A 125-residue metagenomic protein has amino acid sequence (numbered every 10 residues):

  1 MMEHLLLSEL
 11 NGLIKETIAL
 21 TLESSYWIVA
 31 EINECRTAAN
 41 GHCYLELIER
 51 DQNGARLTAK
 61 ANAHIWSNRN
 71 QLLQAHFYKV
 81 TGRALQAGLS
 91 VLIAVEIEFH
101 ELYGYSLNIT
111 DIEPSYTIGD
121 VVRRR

Functional and structural regions predicted by a protein language model:
M1-R125: Acidic, two-metal ion nucleic-acid-processing modules in DNA metabolism proteins
